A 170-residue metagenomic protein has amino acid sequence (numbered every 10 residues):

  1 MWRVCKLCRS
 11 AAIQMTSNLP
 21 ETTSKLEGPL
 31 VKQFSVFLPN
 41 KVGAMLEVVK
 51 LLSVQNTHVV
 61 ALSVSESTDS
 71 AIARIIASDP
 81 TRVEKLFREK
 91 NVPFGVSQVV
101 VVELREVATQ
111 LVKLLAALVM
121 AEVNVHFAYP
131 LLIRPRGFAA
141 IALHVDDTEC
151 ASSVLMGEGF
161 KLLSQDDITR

Functional and structural regions predicted by a protein language model:
W2-C5, R9-R170: A conserved regulatory-domain signal marking ACT and ACT-like small-molecule sensing domains and adjacent regulatory
